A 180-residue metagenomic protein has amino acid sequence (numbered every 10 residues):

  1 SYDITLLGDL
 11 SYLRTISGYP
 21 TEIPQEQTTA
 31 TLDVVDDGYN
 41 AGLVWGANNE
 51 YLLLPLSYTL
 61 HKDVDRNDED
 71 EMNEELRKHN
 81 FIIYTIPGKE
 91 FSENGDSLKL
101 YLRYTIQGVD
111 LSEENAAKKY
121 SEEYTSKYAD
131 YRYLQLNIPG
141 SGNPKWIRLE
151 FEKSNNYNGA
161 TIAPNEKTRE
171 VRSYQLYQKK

Functional and structural regions predicted by a protein language model:
Y2-S57: Surface-exposed beta-loop interaction hotspot
D3-T5, S11, T31, S97-Y101 (+3 more regions): Ser/Thr- (and often Asn-) enriched beta-sheet segments in non-cytosolic proteins
L6-G8, D36, Y58, T85 (+5 more regions): Surface-exposed beta-strand edges and flanking loops
D37-A116: Short helix-loop boundary/capping segments
N49-Y51, G95-S97, A129-Y131, P144 (+1 more regions): A general secondary-structure signal for short beta-strands and their flanking turns/coil in non-transmembrane regions
R103-N156: Short, solvent-exposed, Trp/other aromatic-anchored flexible loops in extracytoplasmic proteins
N155-K180: Short beta-strand elements
